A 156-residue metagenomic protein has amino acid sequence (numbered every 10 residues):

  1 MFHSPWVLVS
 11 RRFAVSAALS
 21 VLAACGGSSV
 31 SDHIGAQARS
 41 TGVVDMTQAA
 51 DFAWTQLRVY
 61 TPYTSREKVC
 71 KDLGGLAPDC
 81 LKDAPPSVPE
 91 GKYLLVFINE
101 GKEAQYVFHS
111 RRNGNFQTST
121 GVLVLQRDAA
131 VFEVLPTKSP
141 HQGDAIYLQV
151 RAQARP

Functional and structural regions predicted by a protein language model:
M1, P85-P86, V122-V124: Short, solvent-exposed secondary-structure boundary motifs
F2-A14: Bacterial N-terminal signal peptides that target proteins for export
A18-L19, L73: Residue-level signal for mature regions of secreted extracellular proteins and peptides
V21-A24: C-terminal motif of bacterial Sec signal peptides marking the signal peptidase cleavage site
G26-S29: Bacterial signal peptide processing site
H33-F52: Post-signal peptide N-terminal segment of mature Sec-exported envelope proteins
D51-T118: Mature extracytoplasmic domains of secretory-pathway proteins
G114-P156: C-terminal partner/receptor-binding element of secreted or periplasmic proteins
